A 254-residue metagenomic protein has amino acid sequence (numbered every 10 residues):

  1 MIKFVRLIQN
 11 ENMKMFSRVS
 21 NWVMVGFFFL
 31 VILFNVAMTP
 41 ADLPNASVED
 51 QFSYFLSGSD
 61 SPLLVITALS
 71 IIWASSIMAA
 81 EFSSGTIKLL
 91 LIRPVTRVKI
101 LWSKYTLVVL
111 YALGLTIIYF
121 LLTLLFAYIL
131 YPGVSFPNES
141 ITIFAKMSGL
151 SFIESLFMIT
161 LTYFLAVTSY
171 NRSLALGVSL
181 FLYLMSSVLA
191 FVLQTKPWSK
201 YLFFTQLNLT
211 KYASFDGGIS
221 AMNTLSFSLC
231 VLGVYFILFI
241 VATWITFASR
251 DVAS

Functional and structural regions predicted by a protein language model:
M1-F28, N171: Aromatic- and glycine-rich beta-strand/loop motifs that create alpha-glucan
N21, F27-I72, S76, W102-T168 (+2 more regions): Secretory targeting signals
W22, G26, L89, V98 (+2 more regions): Signature of the 12-TM Major Facilitator Superfamily
F34-D42, S169-Q206, T210: Transmembrane helix segments
L69-F82, I87, F157-S173, V234-S249: Transmembrane alpha-helical segments in integral membrane proteins
I77-V109: Helix-loop-helix units of permease transmembrane domains in multi-pass membrane transporters, especially ABC
A80, R93, L124, Y128 (+3 more regions): Transmembrane helix-loop junction
G217-S254: Alpha-helical transmembrane segments of multi-pass membrane transporters/translocases
